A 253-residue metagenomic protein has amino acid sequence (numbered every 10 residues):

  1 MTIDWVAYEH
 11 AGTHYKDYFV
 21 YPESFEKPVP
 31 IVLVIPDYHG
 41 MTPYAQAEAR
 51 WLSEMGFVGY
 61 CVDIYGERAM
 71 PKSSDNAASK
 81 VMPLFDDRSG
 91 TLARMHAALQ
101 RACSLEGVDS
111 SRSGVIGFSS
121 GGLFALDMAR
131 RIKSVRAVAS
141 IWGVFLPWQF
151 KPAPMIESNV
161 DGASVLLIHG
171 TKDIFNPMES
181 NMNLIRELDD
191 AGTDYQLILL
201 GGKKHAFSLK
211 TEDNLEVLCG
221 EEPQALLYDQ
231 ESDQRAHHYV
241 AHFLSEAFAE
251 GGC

Functional and structural regions predicted by a protein language model:
W5-G107, T211-L226: Serine-hydrolase catalytic machinery in alpha/beta-hydrolase-like enzymes
E48, P177-R186: Short alpha-helix in the alpha/beta-hydrolase fold that links the catalytic acid
D63, I116-F118, A139-W142, I168 (+1 more regions): Alpha/beta-hydrolase-fold catalytic nucleophile elbow
M95-V160: Primarily recognizes the serine-hydrolase "nucleophile elbow" in alpha/beta-hydrolase and SGNH/GDSL folds
D161, L167-H169, D173: Short beta-strand/loop motif that positions the catalytic acidic residue of the alpha/beta-hydrolase fold
K172-P177, H205-A206: Acidic catalytic loop of the alpha/beta-hydrolase fold
D194-C253: C-terminal catalytic histidine-bearing segment of alpha/beta-hydrolase fold enzymes
